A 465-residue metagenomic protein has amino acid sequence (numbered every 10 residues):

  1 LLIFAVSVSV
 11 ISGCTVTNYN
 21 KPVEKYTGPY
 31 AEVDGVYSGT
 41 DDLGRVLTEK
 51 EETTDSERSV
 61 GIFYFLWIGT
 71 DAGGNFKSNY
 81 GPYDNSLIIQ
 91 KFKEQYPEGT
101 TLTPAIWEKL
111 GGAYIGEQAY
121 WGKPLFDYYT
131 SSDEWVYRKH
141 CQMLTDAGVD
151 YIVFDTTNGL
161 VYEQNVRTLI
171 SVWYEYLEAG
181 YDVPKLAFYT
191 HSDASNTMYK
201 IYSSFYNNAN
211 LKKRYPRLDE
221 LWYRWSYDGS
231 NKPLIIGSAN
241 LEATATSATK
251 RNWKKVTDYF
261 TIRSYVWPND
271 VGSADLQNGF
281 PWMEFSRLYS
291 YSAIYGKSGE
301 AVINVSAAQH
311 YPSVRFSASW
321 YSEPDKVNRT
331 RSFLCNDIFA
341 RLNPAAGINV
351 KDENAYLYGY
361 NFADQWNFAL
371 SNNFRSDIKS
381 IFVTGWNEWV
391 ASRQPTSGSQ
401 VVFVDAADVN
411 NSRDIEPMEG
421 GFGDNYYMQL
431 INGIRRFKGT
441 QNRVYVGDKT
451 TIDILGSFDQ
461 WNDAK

Functional and structural regions predicted by a protein language model:
L1-S9: Bacterial N-terminal signal peptides
V10-P22: Bacterial Sec-dependent N-terminal signal peptides
Y19-D453, S457: Glycan-processing catalytic domains of CAZymes
D459-A464: Short, tryptophan-glycine- and acidic/Ser/Thr-enriched carbohydrate-recognition patches
